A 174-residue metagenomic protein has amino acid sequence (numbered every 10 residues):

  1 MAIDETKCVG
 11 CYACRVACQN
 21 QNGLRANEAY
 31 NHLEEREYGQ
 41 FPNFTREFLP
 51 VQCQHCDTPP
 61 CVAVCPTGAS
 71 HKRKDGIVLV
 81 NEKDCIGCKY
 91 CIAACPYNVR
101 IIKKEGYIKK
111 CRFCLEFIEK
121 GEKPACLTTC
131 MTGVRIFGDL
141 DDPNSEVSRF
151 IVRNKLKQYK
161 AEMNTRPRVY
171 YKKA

Functional and structural regions predicted by a protein language model:
M1-A174: Non-ligating segments of multi-cofactor redox enzymes
